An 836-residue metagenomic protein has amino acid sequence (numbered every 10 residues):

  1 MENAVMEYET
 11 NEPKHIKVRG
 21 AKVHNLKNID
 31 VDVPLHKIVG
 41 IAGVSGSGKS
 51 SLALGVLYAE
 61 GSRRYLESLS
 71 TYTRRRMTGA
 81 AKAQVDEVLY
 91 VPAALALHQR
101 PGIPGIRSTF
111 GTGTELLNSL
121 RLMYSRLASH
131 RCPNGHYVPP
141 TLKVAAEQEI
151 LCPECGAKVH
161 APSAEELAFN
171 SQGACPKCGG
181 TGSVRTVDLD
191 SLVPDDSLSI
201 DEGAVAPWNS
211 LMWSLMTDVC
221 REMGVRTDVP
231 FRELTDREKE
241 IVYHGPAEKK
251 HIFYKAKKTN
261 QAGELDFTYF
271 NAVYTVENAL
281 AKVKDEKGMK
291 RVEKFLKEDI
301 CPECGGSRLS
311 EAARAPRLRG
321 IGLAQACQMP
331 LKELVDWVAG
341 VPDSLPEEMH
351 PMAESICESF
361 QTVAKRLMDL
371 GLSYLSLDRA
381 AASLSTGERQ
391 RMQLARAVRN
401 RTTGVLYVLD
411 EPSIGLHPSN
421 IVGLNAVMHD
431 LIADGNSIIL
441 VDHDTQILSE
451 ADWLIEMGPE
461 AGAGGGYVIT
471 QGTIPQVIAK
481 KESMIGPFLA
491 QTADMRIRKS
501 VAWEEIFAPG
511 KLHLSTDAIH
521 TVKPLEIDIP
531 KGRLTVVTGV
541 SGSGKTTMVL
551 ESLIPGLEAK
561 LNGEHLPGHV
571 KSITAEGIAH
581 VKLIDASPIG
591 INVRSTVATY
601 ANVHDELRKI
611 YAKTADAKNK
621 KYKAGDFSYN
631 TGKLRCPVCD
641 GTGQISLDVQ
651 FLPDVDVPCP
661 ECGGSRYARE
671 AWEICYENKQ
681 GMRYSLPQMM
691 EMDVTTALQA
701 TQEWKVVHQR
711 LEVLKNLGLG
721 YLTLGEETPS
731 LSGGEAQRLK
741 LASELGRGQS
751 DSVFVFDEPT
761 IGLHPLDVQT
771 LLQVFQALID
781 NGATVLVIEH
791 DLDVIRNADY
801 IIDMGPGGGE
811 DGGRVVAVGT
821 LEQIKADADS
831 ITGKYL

Functional and structural regions predicted by a protein language model:
M1-L836: Conserved phosphate-binding elements of NTP-dependent enzyme cores
